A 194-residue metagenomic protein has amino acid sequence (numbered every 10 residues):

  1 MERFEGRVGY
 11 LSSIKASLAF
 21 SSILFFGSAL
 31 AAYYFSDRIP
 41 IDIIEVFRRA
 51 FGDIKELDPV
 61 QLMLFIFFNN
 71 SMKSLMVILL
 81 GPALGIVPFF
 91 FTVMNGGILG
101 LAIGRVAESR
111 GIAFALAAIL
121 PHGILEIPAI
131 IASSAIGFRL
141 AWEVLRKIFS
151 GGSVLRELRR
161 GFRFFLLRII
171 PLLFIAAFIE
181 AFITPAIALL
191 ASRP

Functional and structural regions predicted by a protein language model:
M1-K15, M72, M76, G151-R159: Cytosolic juxtamembrane amphipathic/interface segments immediately preceding and feeding into a transmembrane helix
L11-D42: N-terminal signal-anchor transmembrane alpha helix
Y33-D53, V93-M94: Interfacial/capping segments of alpha-helical transmembrane domains
I54-G81: Interfacial helix-start motif at the membrane-water boundary
F91-S109: Conserved mixed alpha/beta catalytic, RNA-binding, or beta-rich assembly cores of soluble enzyme, regulatory
V106-G123, F178-R193: Interfacial helix-loop-helix junctions of multi-pass membrane proteins
L120-W142: A structural-propensity feature for long, helix-poor, extended segments
R139-P194: Terminal transmembrane helical module of multi-pass membrane proteins
